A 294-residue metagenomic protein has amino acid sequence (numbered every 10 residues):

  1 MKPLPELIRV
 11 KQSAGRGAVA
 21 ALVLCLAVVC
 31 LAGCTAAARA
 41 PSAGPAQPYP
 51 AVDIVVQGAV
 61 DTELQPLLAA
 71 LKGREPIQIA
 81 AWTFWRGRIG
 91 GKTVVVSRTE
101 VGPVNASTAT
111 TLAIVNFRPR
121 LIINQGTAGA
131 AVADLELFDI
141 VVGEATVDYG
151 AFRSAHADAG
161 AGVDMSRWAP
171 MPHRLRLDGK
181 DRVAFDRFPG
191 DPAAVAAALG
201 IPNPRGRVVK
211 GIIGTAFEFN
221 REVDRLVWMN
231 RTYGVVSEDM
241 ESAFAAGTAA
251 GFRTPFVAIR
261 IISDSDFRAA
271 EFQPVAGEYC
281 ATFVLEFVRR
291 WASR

Functional and structural regions predicted by a protein language model:
M1-G15: N-terminal secretory signal peptides that target proteins for export/translocation
A20-A32: Bacterial N-terminal signal peptides
T35-A36: Bacterial signal peptide processing site
P41-T111: N-terminal short beta-loop-beta anion/metal-coordinating cradle
R118-I123: Proline-aspartate-enriched helix->loop->beta-strand connector
V132-T232: Mid-sequence, gly/pro-rich, charge-dense loop/helix-turn segments that line enzyme active sites
A216-A258, S263-F267: A C-terminal functional module that forms or caps the active site or interfaces directly with catalytic machinery
S265-R294: His/Asp/Glu-rich mid-to-C-terminal helical/loop segments that flank catalytic regions of hydrolases
